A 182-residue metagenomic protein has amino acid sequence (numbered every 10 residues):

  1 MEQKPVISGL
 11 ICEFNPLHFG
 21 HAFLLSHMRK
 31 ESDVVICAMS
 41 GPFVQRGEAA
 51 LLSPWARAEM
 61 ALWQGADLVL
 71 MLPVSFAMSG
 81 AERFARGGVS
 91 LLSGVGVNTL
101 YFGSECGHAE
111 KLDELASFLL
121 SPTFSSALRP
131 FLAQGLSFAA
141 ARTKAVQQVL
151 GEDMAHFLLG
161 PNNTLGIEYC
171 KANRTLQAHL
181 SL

Functional and structural regions predicted by a protein language model:
M1-R57: N-terminal catalytic cores of NTP/NDP-binding nucleotidyl/phosphoryl-transfer enzymes
K4, L68-L182: Active-site cores that bind ATP or allylic diphosphates and position pyrophosphate for catalysis
H18, A61, C170: Divalent metal-coordination and catalytic microenvironments
Q45-V69, V74-F84: Glycine/small-residue-rich interface belts in oligomeric ring/scaffold proteins and their assembly partners
